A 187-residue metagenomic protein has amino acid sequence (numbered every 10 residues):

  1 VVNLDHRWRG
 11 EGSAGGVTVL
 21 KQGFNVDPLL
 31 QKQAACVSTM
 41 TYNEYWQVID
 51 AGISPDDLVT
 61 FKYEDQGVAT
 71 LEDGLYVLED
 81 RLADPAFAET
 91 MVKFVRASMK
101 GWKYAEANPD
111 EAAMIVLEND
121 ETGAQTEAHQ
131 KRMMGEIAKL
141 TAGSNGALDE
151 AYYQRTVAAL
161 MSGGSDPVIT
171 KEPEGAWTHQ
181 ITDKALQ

Functional and structural regions predicted by a protein language model:
V1-D50, G67-E72, E150, Q154: Bilobed "Venus flytrap"/periplasmic-binding protein-like clamshell domains and structurally analogous long
W8-E11, P55, D80-M91: Short helix-loop capping/hinge motifs at secondary-structure junctions, enriched in acidic/polar residues
W8-S13, A51-S54, G123, D166-V168: Short helix-capping segments at alpha-helix termini
A14-G16, A34, P55-L58, T90: Loop/turn elements at helix/coil->beta-strand transitions in domains of secreted/extracellular proteins
S54-R81, V95, E136, G175 (+1 more regions): Periplasmic-binding protein-like
A83-G164: Secondary-structure end/capping motifs
Y153-Q187: Conserved C-terminal helix/tail region of periplasmic/extracytoplasmic solute-binding proteins
